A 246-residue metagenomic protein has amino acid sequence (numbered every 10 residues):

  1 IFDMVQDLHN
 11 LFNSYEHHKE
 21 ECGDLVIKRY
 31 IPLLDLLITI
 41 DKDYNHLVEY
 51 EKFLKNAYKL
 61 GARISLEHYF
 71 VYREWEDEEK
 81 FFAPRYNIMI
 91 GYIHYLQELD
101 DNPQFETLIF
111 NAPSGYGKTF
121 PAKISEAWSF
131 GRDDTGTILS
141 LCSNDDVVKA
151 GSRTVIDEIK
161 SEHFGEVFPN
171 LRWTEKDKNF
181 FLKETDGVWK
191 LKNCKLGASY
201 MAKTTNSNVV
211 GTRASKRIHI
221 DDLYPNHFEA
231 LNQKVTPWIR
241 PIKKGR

Functional and structural regions predicted by a protein language model:
I1-Y116, F120-R246: Short, flexible loop motifs at catalytic/binding sites
